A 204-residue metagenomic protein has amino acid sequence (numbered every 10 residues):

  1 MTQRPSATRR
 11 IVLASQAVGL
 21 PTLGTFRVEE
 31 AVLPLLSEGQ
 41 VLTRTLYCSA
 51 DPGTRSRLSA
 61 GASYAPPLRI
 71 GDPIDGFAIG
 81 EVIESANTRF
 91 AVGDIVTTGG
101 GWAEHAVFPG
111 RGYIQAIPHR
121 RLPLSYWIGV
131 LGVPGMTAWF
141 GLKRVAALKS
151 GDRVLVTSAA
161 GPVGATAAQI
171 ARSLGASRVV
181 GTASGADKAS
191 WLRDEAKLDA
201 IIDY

Functional and structural regions predicted by a protein language model:
T2-Q3, S15-L46, P73: A short N-terminal beta-strand-loop micro-motif at the entrance of redox/enzyme domains
R4-I11: Short structural boundary motif marking the start of a folded domain
R9, Q40-L42, R153, R178: Residues that mark the start of a beta-strand
Q16-A17, S85, G100, G185-D187: Short, polar loop motifs at secondary-structure junctions
L23-E29, S63, H119, M136-T137: Short gly/ser/thr-rich secondary-structure transition/capping motifs
L33-A50, L58-W102: Glycine-rich beta-strand-centered segment in the early N-terminal region that forms part of a ligand/cofactor-binding
I74-E81, A91-S158: NAD(P)H dinucleotide-binding glycine-rich loop of Rossmann-like/cofactor-binding domains, especially the beta1-alpha1
I128-Y204: Mid-domain Rossmann-like dinucleotide-binding core that forms the NAD(H)/NADP(H) cofactor-binding site
